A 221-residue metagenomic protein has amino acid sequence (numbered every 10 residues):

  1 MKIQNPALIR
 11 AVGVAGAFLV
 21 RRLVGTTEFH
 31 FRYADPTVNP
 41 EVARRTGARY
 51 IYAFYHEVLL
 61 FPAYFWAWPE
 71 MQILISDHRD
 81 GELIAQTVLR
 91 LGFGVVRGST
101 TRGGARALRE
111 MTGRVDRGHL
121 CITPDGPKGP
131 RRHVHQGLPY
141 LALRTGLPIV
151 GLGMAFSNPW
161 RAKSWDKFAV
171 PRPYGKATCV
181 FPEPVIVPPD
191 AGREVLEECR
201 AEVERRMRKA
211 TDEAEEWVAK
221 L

Functional and structural regions predicted by a protein language model:
M1-V24, P69, Q86, R90 (+1 more regions): Non-catalytic C-terminal accessory region of glycerolipid acyltransferases and related lyso-lipid remodeling enzymes
R21-R49, Y55-F61: A short, well-structured juxtamembrane/interface segment
T27-F31, V95, C179: Generic structural signal for residues in well-ordered beta-strands
T37-P40, A63, A85, L138-P139: Short amphipathic alpha-helical segments and helix-helix/interface helices
E41-R44, T101-R106, S164: Short acidic (Asp/Glu) patches
V42-G47, F65-W68, R114-D116: Flexible, charged surface loops at secondary-structure boundaries
A48-R102, R161: Catalytic core of membrane glycerolipid acyltransferases/transacylases, capturing the structured, soluble-facing
